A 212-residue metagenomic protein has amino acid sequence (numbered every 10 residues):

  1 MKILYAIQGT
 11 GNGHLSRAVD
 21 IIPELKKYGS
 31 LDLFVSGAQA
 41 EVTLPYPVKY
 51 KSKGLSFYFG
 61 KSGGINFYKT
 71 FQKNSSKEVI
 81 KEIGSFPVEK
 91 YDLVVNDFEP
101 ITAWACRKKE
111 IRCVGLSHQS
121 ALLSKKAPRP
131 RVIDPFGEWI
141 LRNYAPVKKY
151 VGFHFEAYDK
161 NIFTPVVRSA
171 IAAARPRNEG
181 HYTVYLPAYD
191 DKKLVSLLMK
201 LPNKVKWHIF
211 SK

Functional and structural regions predicted by a protein language model:
K2, D92-L93, K149, H181: Structural motif
Y5-G9, L31-E78: Conserved nucleotide-sugar phosphate-binding/catalytic loop shared by glycosyltransferases and other
H14-L25: Short amphipathic alpha-helix
L31-A38, F153, K206-S211: Short internal beta-strands
G64-L93, P100-I101: Conserved nucleotide-sugar donor-binding subdomain of glycosyltransferases
K108-S124: Active-site proximal beta-strand in glycosyltransferases
S124-D191, F210: A nucleotide-sugar donor-handling region in carbohydrate enzymes
L186, K192-K212: Catalytic donor nucleotide-activated moiety binding site of glycosyltransferases and closely related
